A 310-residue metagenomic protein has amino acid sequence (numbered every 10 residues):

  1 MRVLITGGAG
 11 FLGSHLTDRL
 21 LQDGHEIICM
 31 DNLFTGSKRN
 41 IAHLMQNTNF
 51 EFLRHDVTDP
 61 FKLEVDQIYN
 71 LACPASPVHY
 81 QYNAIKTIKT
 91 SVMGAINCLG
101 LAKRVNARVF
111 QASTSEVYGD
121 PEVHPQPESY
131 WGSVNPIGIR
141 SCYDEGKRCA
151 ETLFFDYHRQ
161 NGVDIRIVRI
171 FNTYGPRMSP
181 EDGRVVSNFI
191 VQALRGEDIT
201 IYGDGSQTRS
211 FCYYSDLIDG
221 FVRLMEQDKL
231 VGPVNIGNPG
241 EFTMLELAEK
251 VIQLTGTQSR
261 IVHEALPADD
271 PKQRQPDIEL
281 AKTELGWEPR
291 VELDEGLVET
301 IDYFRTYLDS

Functional and structural regions predicted by a protein language model:
M1-T173, S215-I218, V291, E299 (+2 more regions): N-terminal Rossmann-like NAD(P)+-binding domain of SDR-like oxidoreductases, especially those catalyzing
G7, L16, N97, N172 (+1 more regions): C-terminal substrate-binding subdomain of Rossmann-fold SDR/epimerase-dehydratase oxidoreductases
G36-K38, G119-D120, R177, M244 (+1 more regions): A short beta-to-alpha transition loop/helix N-cap that caps and shapes the active-site region
K38-I41, E151, S187, L245 (+2 more regions): Short, surface-exposed alpha-helical segments at coil->helix boundaries
Y82-N83, R177-D182: Short, solvent-exposed loop/turn segments at secondary-structure boundaries
I88, M178-S179, S210: Nucleotide-sugar-dependent glycosyltransferase donor-binding/catalytic pocket residues
S91, G146, D182-G183, R274: Short, conserved glycine- and acidic-residue-centered signature motifs in active-site or ligand-binding loops
H124, P180-N188: A glycine/serine/threonine-rich, flexible loop-to-helix segment that serves as the NAD(P) cofactor-binding "lid"
